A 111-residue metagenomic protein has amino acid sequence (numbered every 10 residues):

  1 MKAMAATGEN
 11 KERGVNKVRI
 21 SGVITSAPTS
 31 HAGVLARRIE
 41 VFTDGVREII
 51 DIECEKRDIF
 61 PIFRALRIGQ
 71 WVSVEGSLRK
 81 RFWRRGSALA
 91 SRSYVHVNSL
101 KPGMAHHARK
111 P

Functional and structural regions predicted by a protein language model:
M1-P111: OB-fold and OB-like single-stranded nucleic-acid-recognition modules and their adjacent interaction interfaces
